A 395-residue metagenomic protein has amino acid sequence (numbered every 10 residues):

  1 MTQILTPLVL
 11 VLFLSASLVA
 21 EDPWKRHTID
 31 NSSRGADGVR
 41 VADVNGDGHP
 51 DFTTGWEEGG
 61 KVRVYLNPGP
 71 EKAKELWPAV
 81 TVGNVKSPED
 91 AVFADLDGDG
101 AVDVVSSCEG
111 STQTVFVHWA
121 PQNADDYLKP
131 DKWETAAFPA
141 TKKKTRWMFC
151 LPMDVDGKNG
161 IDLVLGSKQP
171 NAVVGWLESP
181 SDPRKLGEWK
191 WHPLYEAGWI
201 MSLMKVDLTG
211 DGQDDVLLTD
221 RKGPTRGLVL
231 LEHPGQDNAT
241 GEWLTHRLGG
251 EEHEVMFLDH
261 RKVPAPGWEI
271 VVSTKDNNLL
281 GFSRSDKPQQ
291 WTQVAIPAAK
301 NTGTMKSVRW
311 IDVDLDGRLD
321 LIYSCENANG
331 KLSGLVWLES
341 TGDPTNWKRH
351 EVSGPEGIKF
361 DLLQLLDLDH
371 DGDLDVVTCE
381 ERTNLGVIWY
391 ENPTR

Functional and structural regions predicted by a protein language model:
M1-T2: N-terminal secretory signal peptides that target proteins for export/translocation
T6-S17: Bacterial N-terminal signal peptides
A20-R395: Beta-propeller-forming repeat regions
